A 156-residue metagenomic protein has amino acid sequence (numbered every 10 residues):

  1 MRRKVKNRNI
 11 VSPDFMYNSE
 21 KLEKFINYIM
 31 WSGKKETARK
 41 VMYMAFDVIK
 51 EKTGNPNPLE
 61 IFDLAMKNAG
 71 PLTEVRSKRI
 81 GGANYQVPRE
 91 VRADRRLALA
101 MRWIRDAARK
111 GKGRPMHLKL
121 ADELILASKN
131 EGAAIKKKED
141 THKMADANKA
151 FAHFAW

Functional and structural regions predicted by a protein language model:
M1-S32, E36, Y43-W156: Strongly charged
